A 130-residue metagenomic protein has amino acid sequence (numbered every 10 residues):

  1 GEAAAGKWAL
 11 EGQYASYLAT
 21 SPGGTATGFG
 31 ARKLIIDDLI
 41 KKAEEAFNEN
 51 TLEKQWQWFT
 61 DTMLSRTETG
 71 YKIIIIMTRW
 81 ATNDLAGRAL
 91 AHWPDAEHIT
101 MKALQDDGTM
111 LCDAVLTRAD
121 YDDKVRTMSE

Functional and structural regions predicted by a protein language model:
G1-A26: Conserved nucleotide-state-sensing and coupling region of NTP-binding domains
A3, A43-E44: Conserved P-loop NTPase mechanochemical-coupling segment
Q13-S16, G30-K33, G70-I74: Loop/turn-to-beta-strand initiation segments
A26-T27, K42-A43: Catalytic P-loop NTPase motifs of RecA-like helicase/translocase cores
D38-L39: Walker B catalytic acidic pair
E44-E130: Non-catalytic, compositionally simple segments
